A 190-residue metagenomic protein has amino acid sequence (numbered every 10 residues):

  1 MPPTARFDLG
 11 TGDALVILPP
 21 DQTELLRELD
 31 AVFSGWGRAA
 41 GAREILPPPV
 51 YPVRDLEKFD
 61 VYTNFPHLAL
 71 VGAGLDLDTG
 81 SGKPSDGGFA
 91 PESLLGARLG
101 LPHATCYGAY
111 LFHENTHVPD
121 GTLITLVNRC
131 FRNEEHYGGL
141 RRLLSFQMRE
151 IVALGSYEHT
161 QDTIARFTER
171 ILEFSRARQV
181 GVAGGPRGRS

Functional and structural regions predicted by a protein language model:
M1-S190: TRNA-recognition modules of translation machinery and tRNA-sensing kinases, especially anticodon-binding
